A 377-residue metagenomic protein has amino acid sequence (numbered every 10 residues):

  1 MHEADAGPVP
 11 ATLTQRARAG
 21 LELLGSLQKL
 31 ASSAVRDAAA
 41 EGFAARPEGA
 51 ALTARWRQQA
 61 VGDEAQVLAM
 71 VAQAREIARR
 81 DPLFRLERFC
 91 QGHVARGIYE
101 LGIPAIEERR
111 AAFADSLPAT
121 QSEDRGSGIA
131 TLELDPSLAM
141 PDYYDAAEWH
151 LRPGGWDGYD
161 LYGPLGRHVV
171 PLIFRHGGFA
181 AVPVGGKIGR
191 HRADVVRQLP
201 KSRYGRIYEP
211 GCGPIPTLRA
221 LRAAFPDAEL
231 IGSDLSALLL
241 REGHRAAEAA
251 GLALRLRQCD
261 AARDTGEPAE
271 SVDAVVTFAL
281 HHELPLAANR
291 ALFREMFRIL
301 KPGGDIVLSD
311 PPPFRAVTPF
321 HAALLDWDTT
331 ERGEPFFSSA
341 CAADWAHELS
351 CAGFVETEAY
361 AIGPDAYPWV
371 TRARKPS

Functional and structural regions predicted by a protein language model:
P10-E133: Accessory substrate-recognition/RNA-binding modules or partner subunits associated with SAM-dependent
I77-R80, F84-Q198: Conserved Class I S-adenosyl-L-methionine-dependent methyltransferase catalytic core
R206-Y208, P214, L218-R263: Class I SAM-dependent methyltransferase SAM/SAH-binding core
A262-V275: A short acidic, Gly/Pro-enriched loop at the edge of an enzyme's catalytic core that lines a small-molecule cofactor
A274-A287: A short SAM/SAH-binding and catalytic strip from SAM-dependent methyltransferases
R290-P302: A short glycine-rich, Lys/Arg-flanked "PGG" loop and its adjoining helix->strand segment in the class I
V307-A352, E356-I362: C-terminal alpha-helical "lid/dimerization" subdomain adjacent to the S-adenosyl-L-methionine
T371-S377: C-terminal lobe and adjacent flexible extensions of AdoMet/dcAdoMet transferase-like proteins
